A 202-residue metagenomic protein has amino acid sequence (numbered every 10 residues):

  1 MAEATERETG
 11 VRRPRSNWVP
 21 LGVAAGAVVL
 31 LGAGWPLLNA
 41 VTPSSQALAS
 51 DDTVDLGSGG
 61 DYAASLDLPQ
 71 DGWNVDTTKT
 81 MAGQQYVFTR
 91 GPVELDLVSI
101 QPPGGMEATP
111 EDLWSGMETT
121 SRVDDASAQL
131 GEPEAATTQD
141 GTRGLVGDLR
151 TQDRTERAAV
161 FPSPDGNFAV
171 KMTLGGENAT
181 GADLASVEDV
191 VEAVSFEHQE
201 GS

Functional and structural regions predicted by a protein language model:
M1-R90, G175-S202: N-terminal targeting sequences that direct proteins away from the cytosol to non-cytosolic compartments
L68-G72, R90-E94, D140, P162-A169: Short, solvent-exposed coil/turn segments at beta-strand boundaries
Q70-D71, M81-G83, I100-G105, Q152 (+1 more regions): A short, sequence-level motif marking secondary-structure junctions
Q85-L113: A short acidic-to-branched-hydrophobic micro-motif
G104, D153-R154, G176-T180: Solvent-exposed loop/turn segments at secondary-structure junctions within structured extracellular/periplasmic domains
D112-D124: Short, solvent-exposed helix-to-loop capping segments enriched in aromatics
S121-P164: Signature of long, low-cysteine stretches enriched in small and polar/charged residues
N167-E177: Short, well-ordered beta-strand elements
